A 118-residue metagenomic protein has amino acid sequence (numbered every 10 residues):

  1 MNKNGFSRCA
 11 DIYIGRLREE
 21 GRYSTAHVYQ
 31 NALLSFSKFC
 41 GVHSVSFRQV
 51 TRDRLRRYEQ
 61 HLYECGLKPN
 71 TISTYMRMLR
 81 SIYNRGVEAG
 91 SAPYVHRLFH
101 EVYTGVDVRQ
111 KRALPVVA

Functional and structural regions predicted by a protein language model:
C9, V28-N31: Structured, charged N-terminal subsegments at the starts of enzyme catalytic cores and at intra-chain domain/subunit
I12-S24, L33-Q110: N-terminal core-binding DNA-recognition domain of tyrosine recombinases/integrases
V108-A118: Short, intrinsically disordered, charge-balanced linker/junction segments flanking boundaries in proteins
